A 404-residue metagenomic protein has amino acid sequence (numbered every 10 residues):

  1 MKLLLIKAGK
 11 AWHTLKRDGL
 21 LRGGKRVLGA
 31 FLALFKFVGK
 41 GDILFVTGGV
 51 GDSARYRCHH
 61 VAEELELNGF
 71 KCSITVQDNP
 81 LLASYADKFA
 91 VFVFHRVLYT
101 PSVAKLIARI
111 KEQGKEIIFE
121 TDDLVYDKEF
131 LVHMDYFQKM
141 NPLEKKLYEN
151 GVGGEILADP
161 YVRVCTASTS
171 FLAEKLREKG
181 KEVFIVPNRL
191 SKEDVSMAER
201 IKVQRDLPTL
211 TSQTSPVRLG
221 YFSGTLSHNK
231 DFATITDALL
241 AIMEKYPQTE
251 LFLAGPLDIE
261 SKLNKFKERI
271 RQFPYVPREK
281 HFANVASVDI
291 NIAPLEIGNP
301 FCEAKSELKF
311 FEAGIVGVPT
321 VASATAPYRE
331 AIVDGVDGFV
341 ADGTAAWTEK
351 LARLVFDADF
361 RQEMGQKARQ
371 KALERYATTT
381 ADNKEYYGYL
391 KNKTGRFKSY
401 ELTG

Functional and structural regions predicted by a protein language model:
K2-V93, L98: N-terminal pre-catalytic "stem/leader" segment of glycosyltransferase-like enzymes
T47-N68, N188-S287: Conserved catalytic-core segment of nucleotide-activated headgroup transferases in glycan assembly
V76, A108-E112, V125, P142-V164: Membrane-proximal helix-turn-helix segments that form the acceptor-binding/catalytic region of lipid-linked
F119-G151, R189-E199, Q204-D206, S212-S215 (+1 more regions): Acceptor-binding helix/loop patch of EC 2.4 sugar-transfer enzymes, predominantly nucleotide-sugar-dependent
Y161-L207: Donor nucleotide-sugar binding/catalytic pocket of nucleotide-sugar-dependent glycosyltransferases
K230-A233, P277-E279, A283-N284, N291-E312 (+1 more regions): Nucleotide-sugar-dependent
D334-A345, R353-D359: Conserved acidic donor-binding segment of nucleotide-sugar-dependent glycosyltransferases
D359-N392: A charged, aromatic-enriched C-terminal amphipathic alpha-helix characteristic of glycosyltransferases across folds
